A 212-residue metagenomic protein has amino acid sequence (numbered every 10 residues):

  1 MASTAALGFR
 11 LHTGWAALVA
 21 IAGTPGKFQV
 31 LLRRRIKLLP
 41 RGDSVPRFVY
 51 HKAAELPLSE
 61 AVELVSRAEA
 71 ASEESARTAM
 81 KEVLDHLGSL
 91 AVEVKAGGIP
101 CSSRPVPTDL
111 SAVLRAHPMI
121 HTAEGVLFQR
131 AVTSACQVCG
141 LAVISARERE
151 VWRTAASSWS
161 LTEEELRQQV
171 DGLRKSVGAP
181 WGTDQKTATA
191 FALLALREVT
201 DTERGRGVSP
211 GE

Functional and structural regions predicted by a protein language model:
M1-E203: Phosphate- and other anionic-substrate recognition elements at nucleic-acid/protein interfaces
G205-P210: Intrinsic, low-complexity polybasic segments
